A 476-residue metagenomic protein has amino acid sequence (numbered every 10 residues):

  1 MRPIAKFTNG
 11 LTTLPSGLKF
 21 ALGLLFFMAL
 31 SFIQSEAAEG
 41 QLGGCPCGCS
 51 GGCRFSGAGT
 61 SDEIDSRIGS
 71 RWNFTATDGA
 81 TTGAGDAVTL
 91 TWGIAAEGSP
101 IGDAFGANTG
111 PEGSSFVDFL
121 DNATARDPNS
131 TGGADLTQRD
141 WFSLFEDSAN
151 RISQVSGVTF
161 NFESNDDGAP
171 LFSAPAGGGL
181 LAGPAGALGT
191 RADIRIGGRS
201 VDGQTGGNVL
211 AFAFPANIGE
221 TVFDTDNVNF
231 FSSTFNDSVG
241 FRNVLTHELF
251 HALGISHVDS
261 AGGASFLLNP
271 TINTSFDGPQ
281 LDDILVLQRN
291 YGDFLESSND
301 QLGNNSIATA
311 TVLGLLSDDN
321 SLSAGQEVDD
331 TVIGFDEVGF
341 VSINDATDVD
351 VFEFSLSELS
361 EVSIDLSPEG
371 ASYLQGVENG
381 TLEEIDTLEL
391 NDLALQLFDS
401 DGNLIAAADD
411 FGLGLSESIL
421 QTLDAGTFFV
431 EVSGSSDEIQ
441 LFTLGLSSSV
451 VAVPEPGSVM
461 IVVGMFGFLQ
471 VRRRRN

Functional and structural regions predicted by a protein language model:
M1-G17: N-terminal secretory signal peptides that target proteins for export/translocation
K19-S31: Bacterial N-terminal signal peptides
C45-A87, I94-S99, N129-D135, R139-S260 (+2 more regions): Metzincin-family zinc-dependent endopeptidase catalytic domain
E220, T225-D226, F230, S256-N344: Metalloprotease/metallohydrolase-associated module, dominated by Zn2+-dependent proteases
F223, V362-L366, F428-G434: Extracellular beta-strand-rich recognition modules
Q280-S317, D350-F352, Y373-N403, S418-A452: C-terminal edge strands of extracellular/lumenal beta-sandwich accessory domains
L322-S363, A371-E378, G414-I419, T427-F429: Non-catalytic, beta-strand-enriched accessory regions in extracellular/secretory proteins and membrane protein
P454-R472: A short, hydrophobic C-terminal helix/tail in secreted or cell-surface proteins
